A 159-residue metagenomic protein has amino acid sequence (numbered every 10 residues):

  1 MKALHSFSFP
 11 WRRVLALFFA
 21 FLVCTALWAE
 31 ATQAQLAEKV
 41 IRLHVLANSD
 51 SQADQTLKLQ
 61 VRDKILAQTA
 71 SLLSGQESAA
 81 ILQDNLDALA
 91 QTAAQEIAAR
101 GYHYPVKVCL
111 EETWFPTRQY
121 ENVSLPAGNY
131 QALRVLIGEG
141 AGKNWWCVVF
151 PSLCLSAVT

Functional and structural regions predicted by a protein language model:
M1-F7: N-terminal Lys/Arg-rich, disordered targeting/topogenic segments
R12-A29: Hydrophobic membrane-insertion alpha-helices, especially the h-region of bacterial N-terminal signal peptides
A34-V45: Alpha-helical transmembrane signal-anchor/signal-peptide segments
E38-V40, T56, G101-P105, G128-A132 (+1 more regions): Extracytoplasmic
H44-G75: Short extracytoplasmic
R62, L66-S74, Q91-Y102, L155: Sec-exported extracytoplasmic/periplasmic mature domains
A79-T117: Amphipathic, coiled-coil-like alpha-helical scaffolding segments used for oligomerization/assembly
V123-T159: Soluble extracytoplasmic domains of inner/organellar membrane proteins
